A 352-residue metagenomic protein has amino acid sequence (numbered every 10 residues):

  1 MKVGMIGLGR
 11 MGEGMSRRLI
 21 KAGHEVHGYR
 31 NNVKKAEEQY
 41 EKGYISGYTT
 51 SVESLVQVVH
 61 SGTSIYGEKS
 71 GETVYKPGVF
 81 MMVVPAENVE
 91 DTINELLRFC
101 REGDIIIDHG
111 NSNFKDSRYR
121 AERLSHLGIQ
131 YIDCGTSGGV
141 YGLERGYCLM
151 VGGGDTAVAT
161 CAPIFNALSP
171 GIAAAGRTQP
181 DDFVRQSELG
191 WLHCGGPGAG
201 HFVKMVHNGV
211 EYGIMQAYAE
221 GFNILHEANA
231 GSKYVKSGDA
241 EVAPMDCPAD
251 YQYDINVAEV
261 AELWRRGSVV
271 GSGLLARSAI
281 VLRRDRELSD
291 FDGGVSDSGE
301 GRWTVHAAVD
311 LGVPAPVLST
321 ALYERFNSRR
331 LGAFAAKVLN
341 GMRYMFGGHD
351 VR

Functional and structural regions predicted by a protein language model:
M1-G62, Y66-G71, Y75-V79, C100-G103 (+3 more regions): NAD(P)+-binding Rossmann beta1-loop-alpha1 motif at the extreme N-terminus of oxidoreductases
L8, Y29, M82-P85, H109-G110 (+2 more regions): Glycine- and other small-residue-rich loops at beta-strand/loop junctions that grip anionic moieties
I20, Y40, R118, S125 (+1 more regions): Anion (oxyanion) recognition and catalysis
V26, S46-G47, I106, Y131-I132 (+1 more regions): Hydrophobic beta-strand scaffold residues
V52-E53, G71-L149, V158: Rossmann-like NAD(P)(H) cofactor-binding subdomain of soluble oxidoreductases
G146, M150, T160, A167 (+1 more regions): Helical "substrate-binding/catalytic lid" subdomain of Rossmann-like NAD(P)-dependent dehydrogenases/reductases
